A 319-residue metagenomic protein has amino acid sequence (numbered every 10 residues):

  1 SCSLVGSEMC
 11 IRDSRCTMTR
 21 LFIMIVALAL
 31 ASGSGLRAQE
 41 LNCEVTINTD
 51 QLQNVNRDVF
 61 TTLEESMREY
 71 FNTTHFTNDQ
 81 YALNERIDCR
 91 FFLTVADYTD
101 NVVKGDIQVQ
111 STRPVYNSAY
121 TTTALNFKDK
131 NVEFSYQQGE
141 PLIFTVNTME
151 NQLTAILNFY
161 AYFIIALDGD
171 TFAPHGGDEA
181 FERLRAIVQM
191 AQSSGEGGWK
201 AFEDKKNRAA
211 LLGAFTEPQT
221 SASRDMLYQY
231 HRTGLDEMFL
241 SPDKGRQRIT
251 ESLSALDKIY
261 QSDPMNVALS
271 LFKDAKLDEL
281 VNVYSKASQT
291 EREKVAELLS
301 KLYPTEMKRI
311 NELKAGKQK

Functional and structural regions predicted by a protein language model:
S1-D13: Single conserved hydrophobic/aromatic residue that forms the stacking wall/gate of nucleotide- or nucleobase-binding
L4, L21-L30: Sec-dependent N-terminal signal peptides
R12-L21: Positively charged n-region of N-terminal signal peptides that target proteins for export
S34-A38: Sec/Tat signal peptide C-region and signal peptidase I cleavage site
Q39-K104, V115-N117: Start-of-domain marker
T46, T233-K319: A cross-kingdom marker for long, charged
N101-G213: Acidic/His-rich structured neighborhood in mature extracellular/periplasmic domains
G176-L269: Flexible, glycine-rich surface segments
